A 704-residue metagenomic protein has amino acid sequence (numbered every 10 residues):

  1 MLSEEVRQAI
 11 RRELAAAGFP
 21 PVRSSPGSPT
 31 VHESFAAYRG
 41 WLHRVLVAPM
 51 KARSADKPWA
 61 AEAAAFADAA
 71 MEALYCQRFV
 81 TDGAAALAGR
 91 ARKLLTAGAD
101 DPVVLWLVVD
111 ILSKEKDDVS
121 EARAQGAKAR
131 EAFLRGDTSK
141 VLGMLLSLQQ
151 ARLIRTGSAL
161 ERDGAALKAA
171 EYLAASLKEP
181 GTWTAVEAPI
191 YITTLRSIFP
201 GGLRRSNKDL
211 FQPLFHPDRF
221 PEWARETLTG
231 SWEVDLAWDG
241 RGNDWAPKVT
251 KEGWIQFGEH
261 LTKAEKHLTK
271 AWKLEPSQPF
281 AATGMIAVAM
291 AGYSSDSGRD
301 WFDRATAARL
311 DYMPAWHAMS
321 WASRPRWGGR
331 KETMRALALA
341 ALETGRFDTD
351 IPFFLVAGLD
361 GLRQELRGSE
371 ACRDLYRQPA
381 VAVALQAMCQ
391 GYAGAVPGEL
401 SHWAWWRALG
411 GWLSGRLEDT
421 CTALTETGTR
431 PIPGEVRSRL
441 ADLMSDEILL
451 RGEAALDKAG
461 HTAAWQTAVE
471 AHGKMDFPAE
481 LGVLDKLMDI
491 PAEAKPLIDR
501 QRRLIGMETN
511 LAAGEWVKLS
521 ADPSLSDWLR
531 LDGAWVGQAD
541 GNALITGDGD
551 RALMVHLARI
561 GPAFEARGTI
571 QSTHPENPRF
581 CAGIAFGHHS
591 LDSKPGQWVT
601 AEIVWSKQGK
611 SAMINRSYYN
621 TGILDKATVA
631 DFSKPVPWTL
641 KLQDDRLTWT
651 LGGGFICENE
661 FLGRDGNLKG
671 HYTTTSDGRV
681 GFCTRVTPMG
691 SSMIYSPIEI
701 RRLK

Functional and structural regions predicted by a protein language model:
R23-S25, P29-H32, G40, R44 (+6 more regions): Short coil/linker segments at helix-helix boundaries
R502-D532: Extracellular carbohydrate-recognition regions
D522, G568, F632-G666, I698: Carbohydrate-binding surfaces in secreted/extracellular proteins
G533-A552: Short carbohydrate-recognition loop motifs
T546-M613: Secretory/extracellular carbohydrate-interaction modules and structurally similar beta-sandwich "look-alikes"
N615-T639: Short, aromatic/His-centered strand-loop micro-motif at the edge of beta-sheets
N659-I694: Flexible glycan-contacting loops in extracellular carbohydrate-active proteins
S696-L703: Extracellular beta-strand elements of beta-rich domains used for carbohydrate recognition/degradation or cell-matrix
